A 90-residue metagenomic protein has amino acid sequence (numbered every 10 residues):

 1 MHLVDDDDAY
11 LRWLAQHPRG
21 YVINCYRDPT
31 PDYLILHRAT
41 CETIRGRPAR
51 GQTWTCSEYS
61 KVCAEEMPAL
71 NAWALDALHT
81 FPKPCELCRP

Functional and structural regions predicted by a protein language model:
M1-P90: Mature, structured domains enriched in cysteine- and short glycine motifs
